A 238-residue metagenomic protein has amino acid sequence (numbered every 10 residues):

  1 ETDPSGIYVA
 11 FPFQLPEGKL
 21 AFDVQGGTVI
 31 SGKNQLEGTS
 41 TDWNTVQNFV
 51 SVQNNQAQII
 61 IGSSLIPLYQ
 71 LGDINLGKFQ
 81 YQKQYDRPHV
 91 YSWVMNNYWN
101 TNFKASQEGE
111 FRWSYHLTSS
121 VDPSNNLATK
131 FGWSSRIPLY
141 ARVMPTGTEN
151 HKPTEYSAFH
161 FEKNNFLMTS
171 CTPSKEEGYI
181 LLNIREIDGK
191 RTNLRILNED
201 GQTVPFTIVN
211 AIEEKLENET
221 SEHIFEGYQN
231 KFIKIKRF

Functional and structural regions predicted by a protein language model:
E1-F238: C-terminal (or distal) subdomains of carbohydrate-active enzymes
